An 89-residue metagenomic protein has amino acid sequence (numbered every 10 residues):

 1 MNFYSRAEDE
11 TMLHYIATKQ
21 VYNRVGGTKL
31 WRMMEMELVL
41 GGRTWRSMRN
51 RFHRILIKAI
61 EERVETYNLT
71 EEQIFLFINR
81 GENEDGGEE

Functional and structural regions predicted by a protein language model:
M1-E10, H14-Y15: Conserved aromatic anchor
N2, T18-Q73, F77: Trihelical helix-turn-helix/Myb-like DNA-binding core that engages the DNA major groove
D9, N68, N83-D85: Acidic-enriched, low-complexity/disordered segments with a strong bias for Aspartate over Glutamate
I74-E89: Polybasic, low-complexity terminal segments and linkers that are predominantly intrinsically disordered and enriched
